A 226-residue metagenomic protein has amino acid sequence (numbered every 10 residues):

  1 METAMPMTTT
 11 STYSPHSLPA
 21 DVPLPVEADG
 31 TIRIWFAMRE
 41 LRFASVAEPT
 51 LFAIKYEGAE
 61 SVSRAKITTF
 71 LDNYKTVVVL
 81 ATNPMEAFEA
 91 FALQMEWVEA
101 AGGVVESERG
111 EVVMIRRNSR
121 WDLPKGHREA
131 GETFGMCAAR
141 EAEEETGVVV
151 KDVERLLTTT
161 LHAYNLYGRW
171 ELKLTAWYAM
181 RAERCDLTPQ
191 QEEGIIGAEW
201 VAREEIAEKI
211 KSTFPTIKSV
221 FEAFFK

Functional and structural regions predicted by a protein language model:
A4-P23, I34, S45-T50, L187-K226: Nudix hydrolase/Nudix homology domain
V26, Q94-E99, W170-L172: A short catalytic or substrate-binding loop motif that flags glycine-/basic-rich loops and adjacent residues that bind
D29-T31, A100, K173-W177: Short hydrophobic/aromatic beta-strand or adjacent loop that forms the aromatic wall/cage of a ligand/substrate-binding
G30-R39: Short, hydrophobic/proline-enriched secondary-structure or compact coil segments at domain edges
A44-V62: Short, flexible N-terminal segments of the mature chain
G58-G102: Acidic, metal-coordinating catalytic segment for phosphate/diphosphate chemistry, firing primarily on the Nudix
E106-E144: Conserved Nudix-box catalytic region and its N-terminal flanking loop in Nudix hydrolases and closely related
R128-T216: Unchanged
